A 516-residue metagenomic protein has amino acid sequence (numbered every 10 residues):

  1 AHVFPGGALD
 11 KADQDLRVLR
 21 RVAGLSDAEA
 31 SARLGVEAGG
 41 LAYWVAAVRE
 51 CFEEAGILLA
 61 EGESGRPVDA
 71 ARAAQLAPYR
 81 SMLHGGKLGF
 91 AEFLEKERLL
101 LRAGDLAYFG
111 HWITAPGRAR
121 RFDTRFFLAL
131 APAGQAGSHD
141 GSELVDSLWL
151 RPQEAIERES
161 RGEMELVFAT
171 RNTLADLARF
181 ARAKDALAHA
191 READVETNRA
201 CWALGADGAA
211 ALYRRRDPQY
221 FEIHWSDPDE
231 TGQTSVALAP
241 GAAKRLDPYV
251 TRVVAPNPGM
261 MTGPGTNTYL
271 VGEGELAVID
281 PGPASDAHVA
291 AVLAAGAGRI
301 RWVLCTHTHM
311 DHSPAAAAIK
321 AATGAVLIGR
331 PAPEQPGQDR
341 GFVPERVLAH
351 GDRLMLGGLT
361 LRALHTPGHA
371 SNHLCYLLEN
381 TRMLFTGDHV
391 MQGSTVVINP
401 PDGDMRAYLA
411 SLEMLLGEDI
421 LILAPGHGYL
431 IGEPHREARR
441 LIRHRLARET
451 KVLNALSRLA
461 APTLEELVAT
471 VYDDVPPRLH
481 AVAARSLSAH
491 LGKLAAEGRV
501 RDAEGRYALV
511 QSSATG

Functional and structural regions predicted by a protein language model:
A1-P240: N-terminal leader/linker segments that precede catalytic domains of diphosphate-processing enzymes
L58-L59, R252, R501: Short beta-strand(s) of the beta-wing in winged-helix/HTH DNA-binding folds
A155, L276-V278, P283-S285, T360-A455: Metallo-beta-lactamase
S226-A239, N454-G516: C-terminal regulatory/interaction regions
P240-A295, C375-G387, Q392: Conserved beta-strand hairpin/beta-sheet module of binuclear metal-dependent hydrolase folds, prominently
Y249, V292, H427, V452 (+1 more regions): Residue-level signal for inorganic ion chemistry
N257-G259, P264, P283-T360, R382: Active-site HxH/HxHxD metal-binding segment of metal-dependent hydrolases
T306-H312, H369, H427, H490: Histidine-centered divalent metal-coordination motifs
